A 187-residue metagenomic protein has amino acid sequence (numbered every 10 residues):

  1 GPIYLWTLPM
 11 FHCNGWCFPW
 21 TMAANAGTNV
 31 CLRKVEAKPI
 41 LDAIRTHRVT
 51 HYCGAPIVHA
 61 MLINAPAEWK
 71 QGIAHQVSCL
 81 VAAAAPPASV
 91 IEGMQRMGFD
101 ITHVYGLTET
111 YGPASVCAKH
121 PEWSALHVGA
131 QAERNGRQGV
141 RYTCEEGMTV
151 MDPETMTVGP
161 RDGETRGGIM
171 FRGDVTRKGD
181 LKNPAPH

Functional and structural regions predicted by a protein language model:
G1-I3, T7, F11-T50, A65: Conserved AMP-binding/adenylation subdomain of ANL enzymes
L8-H12, G106, K119, D174-V175: AMP-binding (ANL) adenylation modules
C13, H59-M61, K178: Short glycine-rich, flexible loops that bind phosphorylated cofactors or substrates
A24-N25, T46-G54, I63-E133, T143-G147 (+2 more regions): Gly/Ser/Thr-rich phosphate-binding loop
E36, I57-H59, P86, T176: Alpha-helix capping/helix-boundary segments
L126, V140-E145, M156-H187: Conserved ATP/PPi-binding loop(s) of AMP-dependent carboxylate-activating enzymes
